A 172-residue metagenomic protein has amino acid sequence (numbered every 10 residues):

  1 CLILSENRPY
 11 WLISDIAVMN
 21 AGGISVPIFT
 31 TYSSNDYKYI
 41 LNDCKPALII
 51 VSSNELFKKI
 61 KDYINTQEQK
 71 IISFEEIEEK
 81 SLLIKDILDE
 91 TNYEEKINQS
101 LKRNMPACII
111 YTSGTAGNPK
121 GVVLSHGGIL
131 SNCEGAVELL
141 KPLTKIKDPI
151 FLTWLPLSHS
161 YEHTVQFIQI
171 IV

Functional and structural regions predicted by a protein language model:
C1-Y32: Conserved AMP-binding/adenylate-forming
L12-A21, D43, H159, I168-V172: Short hydrophobic alpha-helices that are characteristic scaffold elements of the AMP-binding
D43-K45, Q67: Active-site charged/polar residues at nucleotide-handling catalytic sites that mediate phosphoryl, nucleotidyl
E55-R103: ANL superfamily adenylate-forming
E90-Y111, N118, T144-I150: Conserved pre-ATP/AMP-binding loop-to-beta segment of ANL
A107-C133: Conserved AMP-binding A3 loop
L130-T153, L157-V172: Conserved AMP-binding/adenylation subdomain of ANL enzymes
